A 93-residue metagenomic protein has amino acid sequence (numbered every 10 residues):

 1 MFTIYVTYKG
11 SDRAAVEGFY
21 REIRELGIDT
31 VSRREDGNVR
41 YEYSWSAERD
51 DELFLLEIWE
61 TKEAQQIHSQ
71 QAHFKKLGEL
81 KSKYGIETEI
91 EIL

Functional and structural regions predicted by a protein language model:
M1-L53, I58-A72, E87-L93: Short S/T/G/P-rich N-terminal loop/turn motif that feeds into the first structured element of a domain
